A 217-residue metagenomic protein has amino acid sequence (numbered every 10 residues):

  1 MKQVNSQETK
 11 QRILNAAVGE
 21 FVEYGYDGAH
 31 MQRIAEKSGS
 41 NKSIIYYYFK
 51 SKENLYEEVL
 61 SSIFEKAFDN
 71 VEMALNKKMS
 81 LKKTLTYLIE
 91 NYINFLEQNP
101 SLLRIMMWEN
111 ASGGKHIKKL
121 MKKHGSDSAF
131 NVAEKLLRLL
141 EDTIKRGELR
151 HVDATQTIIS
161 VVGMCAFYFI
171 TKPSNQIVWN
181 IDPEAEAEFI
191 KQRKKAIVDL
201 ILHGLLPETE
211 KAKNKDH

Functional and structural regions predicted by a protein language model:
M1, R12, E20-N54, E58-V59: Helix-turn-helix
T9-V18, I34, V59-I63, A67 (+1 more regions): Generic hydrophobic, amphipathic alpha-helix propensity
I13, A17-F21, Y92, I201: Short hydrophobic clusters on alpha-helical segments that form packing/core surfaces in small helical domains
E23-D27, N99, R146: Short coil/turn segments at alpha/beta junctions that flank glycine-rich nucleotide-binding fingerprints
N54, I93-K135, E141, Q156 (+1 more regions): Short secondary-structure transition hinges
V59-L88, L139-D142: Amphipathic alpha-helical linker/stalk segments
M73-R104, V132-A133, A154-V161, K191 (+2 more regions): Hydrophobic alpha-helical connector segments
N91-N94, F130, E134-R150, M164-H217: C-terminal peripheral helix-coil segments that are non-catalytic and often amphipathic
